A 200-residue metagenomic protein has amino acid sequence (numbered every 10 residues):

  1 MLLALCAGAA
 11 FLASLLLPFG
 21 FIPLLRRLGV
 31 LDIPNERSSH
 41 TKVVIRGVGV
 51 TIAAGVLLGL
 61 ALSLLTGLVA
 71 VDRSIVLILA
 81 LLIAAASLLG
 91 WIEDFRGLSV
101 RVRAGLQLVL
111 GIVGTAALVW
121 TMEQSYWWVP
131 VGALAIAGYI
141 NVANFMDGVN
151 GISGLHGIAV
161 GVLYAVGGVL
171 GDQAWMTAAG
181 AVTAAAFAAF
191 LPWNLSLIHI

Functional and structural regions predicted by a protein language model:
M1-I198: "…together with the soluble PPM/PP2C metallo-phosphatase catalytic core" -> "…together with the soluble PPM/PP2C
